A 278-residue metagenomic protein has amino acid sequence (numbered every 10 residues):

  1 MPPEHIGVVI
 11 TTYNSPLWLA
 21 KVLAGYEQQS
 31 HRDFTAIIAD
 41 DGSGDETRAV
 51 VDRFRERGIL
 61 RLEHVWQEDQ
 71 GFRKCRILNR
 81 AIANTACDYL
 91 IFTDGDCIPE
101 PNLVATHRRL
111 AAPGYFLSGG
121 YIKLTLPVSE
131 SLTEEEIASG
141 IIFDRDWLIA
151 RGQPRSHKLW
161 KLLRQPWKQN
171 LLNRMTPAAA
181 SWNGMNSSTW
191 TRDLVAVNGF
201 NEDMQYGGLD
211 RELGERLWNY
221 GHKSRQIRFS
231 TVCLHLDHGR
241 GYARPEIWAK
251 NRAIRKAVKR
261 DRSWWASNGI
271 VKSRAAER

Functional and structural regions predicted by a protein language model:
A24-D33: Short, acidic, metal-binding catalytic loop of nucleotide-sugar glycosyltransferases
D33-S43, E63-Q67: Short beta-strand/loop segment that forms part of the nucleotide-sugar
D40-V50, C97: A conserved acidic beta->alpha catalytic loop
E68-T85, N102: Glycine-rich, basic loop-to-helix element that forms the pyrophosphate-binding segment of sugar-nucleotide handling
L90: Short aromatic/hydrophobic "clamp" motif used to bind/position activated sugar donors
N102-R151: Conserved donor NDP-sugar-binding/catalytic core segment of glycosyltransferases
I137-A179: Short, flexible, basic/aromatic active-site loop/helix in glycosyltransferases
M185, Y206-L213: Acidic donor-binding loop at a coil-to-helix junction in glycosyltransferase catalytic cores that engages
